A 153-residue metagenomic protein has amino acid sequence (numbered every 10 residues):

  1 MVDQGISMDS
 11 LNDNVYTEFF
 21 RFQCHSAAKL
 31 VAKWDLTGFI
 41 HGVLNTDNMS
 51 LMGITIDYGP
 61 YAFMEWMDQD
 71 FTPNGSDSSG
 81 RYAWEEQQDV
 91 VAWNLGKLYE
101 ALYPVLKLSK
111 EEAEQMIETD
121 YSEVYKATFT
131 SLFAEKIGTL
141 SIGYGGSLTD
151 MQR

Functional and structural regions predicted by a protein language model:
M1-H41, M52-L148: ATP-dependent phospho-/nucleotidyl transfer catalytic cores
T46-D47, L51: Catalytic-loop Lys-Pro-X-Asn motif of eukaryotic-like protein kinases
T149-R153: Short, intrinsically disordered, charge-balanced linker/junction segments flanking boundaries in proteins
